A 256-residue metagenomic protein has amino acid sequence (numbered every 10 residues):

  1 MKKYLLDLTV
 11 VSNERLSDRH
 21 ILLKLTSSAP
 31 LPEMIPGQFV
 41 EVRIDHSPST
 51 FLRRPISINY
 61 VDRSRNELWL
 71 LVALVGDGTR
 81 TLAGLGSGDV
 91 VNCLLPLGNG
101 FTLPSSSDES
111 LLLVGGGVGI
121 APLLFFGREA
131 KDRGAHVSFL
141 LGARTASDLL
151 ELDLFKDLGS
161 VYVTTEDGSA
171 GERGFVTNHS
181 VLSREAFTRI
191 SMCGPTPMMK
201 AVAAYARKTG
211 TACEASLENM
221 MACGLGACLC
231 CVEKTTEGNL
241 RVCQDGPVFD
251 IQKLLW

Functional and structural regions predicted by a protein language model:
M1-Y4, N239-W256: Short, basic/aromatic-enriched C-terminal tail that caps enzymatic domains
K2-S87: Ferredoxin-reductase
S12, Y60, V163-T165, A215 (+1 more regions): Structural signal for conserved beta-strand scaffold positions within catalytic alpha/beta enzyme cores
P48-I56, G98-S106, C243: Short, Lys/Arg- and Gly-enriched loop/turn segments at beta-strand edges
D77-E218: FNR/FR-type flavoprotein reductase catalytic core
T196, E218-P247: Local cysteine-cluster metal-coordination motifs and their immediate loop/turn environment, predominantly Fe-S cluster
